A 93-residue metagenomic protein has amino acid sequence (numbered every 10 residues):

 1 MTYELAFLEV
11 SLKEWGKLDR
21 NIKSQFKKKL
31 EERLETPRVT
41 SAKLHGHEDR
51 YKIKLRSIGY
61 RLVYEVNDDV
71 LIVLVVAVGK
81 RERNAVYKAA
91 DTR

Functional and structural regions predicted by a protein language model:
M1-T2, S41: Solvent-exposed, charged interface segments at domain starts and junctions
T2-A6, V10-K13, K17, S24 (+2 more regions): Enriched for short, Lys/Arg-rich terminal
W15, D19, L34-P37: Flexible interhelical turns and helix-capping residues at alpha-helix boundaries within structured domains
N21-R33: Compact soluble domain cores
K23, E35-V39, R83: Generic structural signal for secondary-structure transition and capping sites
E31-L55: A short, surface-exposed loop/turn module that caps and links secondary-structure elements
